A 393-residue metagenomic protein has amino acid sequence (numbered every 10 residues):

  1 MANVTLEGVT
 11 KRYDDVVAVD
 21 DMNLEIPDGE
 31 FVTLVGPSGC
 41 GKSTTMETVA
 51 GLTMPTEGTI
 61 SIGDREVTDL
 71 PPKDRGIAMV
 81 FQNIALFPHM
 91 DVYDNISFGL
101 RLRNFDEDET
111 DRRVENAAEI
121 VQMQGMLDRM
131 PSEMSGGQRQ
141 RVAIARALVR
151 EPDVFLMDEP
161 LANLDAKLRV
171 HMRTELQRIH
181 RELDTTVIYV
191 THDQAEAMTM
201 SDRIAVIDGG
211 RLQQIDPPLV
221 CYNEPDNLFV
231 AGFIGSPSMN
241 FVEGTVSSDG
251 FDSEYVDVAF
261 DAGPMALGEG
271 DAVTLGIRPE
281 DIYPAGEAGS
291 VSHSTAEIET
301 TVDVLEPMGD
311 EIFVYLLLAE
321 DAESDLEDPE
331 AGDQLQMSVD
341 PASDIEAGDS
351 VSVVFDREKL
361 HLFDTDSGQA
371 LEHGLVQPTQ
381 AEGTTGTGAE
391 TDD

Functional and structural regions predicted by a protein language model:
V35-P37: The feature captures the beta-strand-to-loop junction immediately N-terminal to the Walker
A50: Helix-to-loop junction immediately C-terminal to a conserved catalytic motif
T56-T59, G209, E243: Conserved coupling/switch loops of ABC nucleotide-binding domains, chiefly the family-specific signature
G58-E66: Conserved ABC transporter NBD signature motif
P72-F233: ABC ATPase nucleotide-binding domains
G250-D393: Non-catalytic connector elements of ABC transporters
